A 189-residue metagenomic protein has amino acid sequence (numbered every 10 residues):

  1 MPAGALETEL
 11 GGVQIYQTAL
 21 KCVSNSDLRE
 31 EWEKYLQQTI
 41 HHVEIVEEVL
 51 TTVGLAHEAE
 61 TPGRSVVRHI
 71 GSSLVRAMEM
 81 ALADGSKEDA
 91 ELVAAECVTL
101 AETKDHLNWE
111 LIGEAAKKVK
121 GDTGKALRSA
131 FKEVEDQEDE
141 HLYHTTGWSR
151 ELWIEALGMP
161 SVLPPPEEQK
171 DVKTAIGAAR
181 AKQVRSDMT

Functional and structural regions predicted by a protein language model:
M1-A5, N25-I45, A59, V93-A101 (+1 more regions): Alpha-helical scaffold segments that form or flank carboxylate-/histidine-based iron centers
M1-L20, V66-D122: Acidic/histidine-rich alpha-helical segments that form the ligand environment of transition-metal centers
E9, V13-D27, V43, E47-L50: Short amphipathic alpha-helical segments enriched in hydrophobics
H42-T52, A83-D84, D139-S149: Amphipathic alpha-helical coiled-coil segments
E48-E96, S161-A175: Carboxylate-rich helix-loop segments that flank metal/cofactor sites and access channels in metalloenzymes
A94-D187: Preference for long, well-ordered alpha-helical segments
